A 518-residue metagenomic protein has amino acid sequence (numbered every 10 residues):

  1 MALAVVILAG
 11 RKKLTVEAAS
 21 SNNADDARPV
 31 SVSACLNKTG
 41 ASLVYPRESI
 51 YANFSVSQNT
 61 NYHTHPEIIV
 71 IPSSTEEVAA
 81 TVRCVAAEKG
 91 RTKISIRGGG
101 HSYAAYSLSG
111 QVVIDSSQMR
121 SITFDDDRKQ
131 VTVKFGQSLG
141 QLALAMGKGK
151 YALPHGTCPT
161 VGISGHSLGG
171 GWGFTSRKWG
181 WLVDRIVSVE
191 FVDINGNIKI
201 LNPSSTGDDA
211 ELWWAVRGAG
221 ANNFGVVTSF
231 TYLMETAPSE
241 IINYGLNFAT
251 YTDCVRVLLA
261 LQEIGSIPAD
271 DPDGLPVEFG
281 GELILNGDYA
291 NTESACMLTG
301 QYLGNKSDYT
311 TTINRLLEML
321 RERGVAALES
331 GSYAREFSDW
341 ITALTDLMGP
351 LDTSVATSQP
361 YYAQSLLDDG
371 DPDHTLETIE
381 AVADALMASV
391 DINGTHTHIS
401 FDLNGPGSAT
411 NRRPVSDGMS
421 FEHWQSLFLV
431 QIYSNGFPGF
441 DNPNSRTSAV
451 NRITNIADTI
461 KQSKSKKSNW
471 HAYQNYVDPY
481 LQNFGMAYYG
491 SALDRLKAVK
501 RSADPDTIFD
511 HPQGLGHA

Functional and structural regions predicted by a protein language model:
M1-A518: Soluble FAD-dependent oxygen oxidases
